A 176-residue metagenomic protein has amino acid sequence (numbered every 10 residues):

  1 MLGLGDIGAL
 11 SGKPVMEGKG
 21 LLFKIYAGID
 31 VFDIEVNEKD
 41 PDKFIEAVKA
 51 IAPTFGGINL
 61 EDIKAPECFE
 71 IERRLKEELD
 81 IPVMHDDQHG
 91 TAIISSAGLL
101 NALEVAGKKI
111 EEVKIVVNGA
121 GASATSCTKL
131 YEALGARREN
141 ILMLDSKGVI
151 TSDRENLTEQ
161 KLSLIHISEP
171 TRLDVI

Functional and structural regions predicted by a protein language model:
M1-M84, H89-A106, I110, E132: Metallocofactor- and cofactor-centric catalytic cores in central/energy metabolism, strongly enriched
E112-K114, N140: Residues that mark the start of a beta-strand
A120: Glycine-rich Rossmann-fold phosphate-binding loop(s) that bind the pyrophosphate of adenine dinucleotide cofactors
A124-T125: N-terminal Rossmann-fold NAD(P) dinucleotide-binding loop
A136-K161: NAD(P)-binding Rossmann-fold cofactor-contacting core
I165-I176: Single conserved hydrophobic/aromatic residue that forms the stacking wall/gate of nucleotide- or nucleobase-binding
